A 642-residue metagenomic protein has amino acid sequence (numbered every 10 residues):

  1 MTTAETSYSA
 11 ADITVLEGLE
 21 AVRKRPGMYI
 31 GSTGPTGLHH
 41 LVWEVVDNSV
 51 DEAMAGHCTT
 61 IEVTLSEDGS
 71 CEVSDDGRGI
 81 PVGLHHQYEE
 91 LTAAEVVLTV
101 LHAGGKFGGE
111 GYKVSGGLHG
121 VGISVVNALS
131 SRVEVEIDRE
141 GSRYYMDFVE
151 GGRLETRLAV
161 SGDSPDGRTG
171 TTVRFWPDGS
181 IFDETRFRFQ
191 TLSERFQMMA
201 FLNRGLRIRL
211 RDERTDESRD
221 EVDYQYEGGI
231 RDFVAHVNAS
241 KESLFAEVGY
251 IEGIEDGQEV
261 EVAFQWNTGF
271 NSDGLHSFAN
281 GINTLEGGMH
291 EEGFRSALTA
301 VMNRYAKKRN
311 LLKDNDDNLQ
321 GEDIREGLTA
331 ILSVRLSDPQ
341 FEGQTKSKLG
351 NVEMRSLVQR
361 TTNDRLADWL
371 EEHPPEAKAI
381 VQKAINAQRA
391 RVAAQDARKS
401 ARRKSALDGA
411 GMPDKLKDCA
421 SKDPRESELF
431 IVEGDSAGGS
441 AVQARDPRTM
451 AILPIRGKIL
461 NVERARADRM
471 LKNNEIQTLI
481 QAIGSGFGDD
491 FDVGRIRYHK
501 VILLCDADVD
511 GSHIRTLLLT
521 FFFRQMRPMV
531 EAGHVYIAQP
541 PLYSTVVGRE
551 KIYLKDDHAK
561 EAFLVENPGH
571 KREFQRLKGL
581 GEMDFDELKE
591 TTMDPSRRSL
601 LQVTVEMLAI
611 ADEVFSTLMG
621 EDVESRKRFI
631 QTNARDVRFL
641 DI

Functional and structural regions predicted by a protein language model:
M1-A11, L19, W43, D51-A53 (+11 more regions): GHKL-family ATPase ATP-binding module
K24-W43: Conserved short strand/loop->alpha-helix "switch" segment adjacent to the catalytic nucleotide/phosphoryl-transfer site
D51-E52, G79-I80, V509-D510: Residues immediately C-terminal
I80-G104: Short conserved segment of the HATPase_c
G83-E89, H290, G321, D468: Conserved, non-catalytic sequence blocks in retroelement Pol enzymes and Pol-derived host proteins
R389-D408, D423-E428, G439-R445, K458 (+1 more regions): C-terminal interaction appendages of subunits in large macromolecular complexes
